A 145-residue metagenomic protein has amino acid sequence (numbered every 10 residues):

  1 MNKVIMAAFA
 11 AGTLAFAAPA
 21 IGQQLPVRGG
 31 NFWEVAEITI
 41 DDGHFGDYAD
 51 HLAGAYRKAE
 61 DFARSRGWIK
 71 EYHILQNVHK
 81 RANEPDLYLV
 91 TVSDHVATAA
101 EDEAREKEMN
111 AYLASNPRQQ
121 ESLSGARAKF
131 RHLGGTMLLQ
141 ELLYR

Functional and structural regions predicted by a protein language model:
M1-A10: Bacterial N-terminal signal peptides that target proteins for export
A17-P19: N-terminal signal peptide c-region/cleavage motif recognized by signal peptidases
Q24-V27, K58, F62-K70, E84 (+1 more regions): An amphipathic, aromatic/His-enriched active-site/gating alpha helix that lines ligand/cofactor pockets
R28-G43, L87: Acidic/histidine-rich, surface-exposed loop or edge segments in extracytoplasmic proteins
A36, Y48, L89, A99: Hydrophobic pocket/interface hotspot
D41-Y88: N-terminal, post-signal-peptide region of Sec/Tat-exported proteins
Y144-R145: Short, solvent-exposed mixed-charge patches
